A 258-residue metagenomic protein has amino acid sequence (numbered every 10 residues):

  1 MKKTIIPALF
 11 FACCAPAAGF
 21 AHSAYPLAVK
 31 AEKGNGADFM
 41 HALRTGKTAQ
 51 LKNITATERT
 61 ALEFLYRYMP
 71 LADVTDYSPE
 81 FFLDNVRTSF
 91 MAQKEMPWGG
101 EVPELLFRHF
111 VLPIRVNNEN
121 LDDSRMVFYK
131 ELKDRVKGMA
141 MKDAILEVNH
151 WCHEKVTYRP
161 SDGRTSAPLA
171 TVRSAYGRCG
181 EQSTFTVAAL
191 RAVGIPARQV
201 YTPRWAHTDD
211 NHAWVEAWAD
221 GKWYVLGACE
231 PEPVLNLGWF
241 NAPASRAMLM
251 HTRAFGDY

Functional and structural regions predicted by a protein language model:
T4-C13: Sec-dependent N-terminal signal peptides
C14-A15, L43: Prokaryotic Sec-type signal peptides and long signal-anchor helices with extended Leu/Ile/Val-rich h-regions
P16-A17, Q182: General secretory precursor processing signal
A17-S23: Boundary at the C-terminal end of the N-terminal hydrophobic targeting segment
H22, K130, D134-R135, M139 (+3 more regions): Hydrophobic/aromatic-rich core segments of domains that either
L27-S174: Secondary-structure boundary elements
G177: Catalytic beta-strand/loop cores that center a nucleophilic Ser/Cys/Thr and support acyl-enzyme chemistry
